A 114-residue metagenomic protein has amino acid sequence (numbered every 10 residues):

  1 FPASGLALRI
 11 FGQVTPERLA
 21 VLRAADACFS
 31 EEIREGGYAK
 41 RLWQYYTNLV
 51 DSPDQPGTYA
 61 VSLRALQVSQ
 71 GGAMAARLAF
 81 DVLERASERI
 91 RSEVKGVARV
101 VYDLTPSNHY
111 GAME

Functional and structural regions predicted by a protein language model:
F1-E114: ATP/NTP-dependent adenylation/nucleotidyl-transfer catalytic domains that generate, transfer, or process NMP-activated
